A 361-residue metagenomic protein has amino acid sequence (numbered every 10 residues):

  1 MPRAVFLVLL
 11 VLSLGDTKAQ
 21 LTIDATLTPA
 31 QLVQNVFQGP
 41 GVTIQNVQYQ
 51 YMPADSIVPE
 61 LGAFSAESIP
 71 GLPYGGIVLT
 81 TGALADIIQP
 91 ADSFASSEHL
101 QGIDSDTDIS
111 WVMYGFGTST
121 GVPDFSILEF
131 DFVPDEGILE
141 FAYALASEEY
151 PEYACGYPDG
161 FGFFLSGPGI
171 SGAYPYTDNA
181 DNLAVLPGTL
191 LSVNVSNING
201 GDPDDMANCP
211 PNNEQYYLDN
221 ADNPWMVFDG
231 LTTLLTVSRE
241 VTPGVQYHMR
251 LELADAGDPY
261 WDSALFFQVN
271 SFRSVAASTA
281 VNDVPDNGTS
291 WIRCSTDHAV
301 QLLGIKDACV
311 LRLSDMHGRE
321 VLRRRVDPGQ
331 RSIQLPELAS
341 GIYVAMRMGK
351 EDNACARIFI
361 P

Functional and structural regions predicted by a protein language model:
M1-A25, T279-V281, C355: Bacterial Sec-dependent N-terminal signal peptides
Q20-S278: Aromatic (Trp/Tyr/Phe) and Gly/Pro-enriched flexible surface segments
G162-F164, V310-S314: Beta-strand signatures of extracellular beta-sandwich domains
T236-S238, R331-P336: Exposed aromatic-hydrophobic patches
G244-Q246, A308, L338-I342: Extracellular Ig-like/FN3 beta-sandwich strand-entry sites
R273-D297, G304-I305, C309: Residue-level detector of functionally pivotal "anchor" positions at catalytic/ligand-binding pockets or at interdomain
Q301, R323, P328, P336 (+1 more regions): C-terminal tail/sorting-segment detector
L313-V321, Y343: Short, glycine-anchored, charge-dense loop/turn motifs used at functional sites
